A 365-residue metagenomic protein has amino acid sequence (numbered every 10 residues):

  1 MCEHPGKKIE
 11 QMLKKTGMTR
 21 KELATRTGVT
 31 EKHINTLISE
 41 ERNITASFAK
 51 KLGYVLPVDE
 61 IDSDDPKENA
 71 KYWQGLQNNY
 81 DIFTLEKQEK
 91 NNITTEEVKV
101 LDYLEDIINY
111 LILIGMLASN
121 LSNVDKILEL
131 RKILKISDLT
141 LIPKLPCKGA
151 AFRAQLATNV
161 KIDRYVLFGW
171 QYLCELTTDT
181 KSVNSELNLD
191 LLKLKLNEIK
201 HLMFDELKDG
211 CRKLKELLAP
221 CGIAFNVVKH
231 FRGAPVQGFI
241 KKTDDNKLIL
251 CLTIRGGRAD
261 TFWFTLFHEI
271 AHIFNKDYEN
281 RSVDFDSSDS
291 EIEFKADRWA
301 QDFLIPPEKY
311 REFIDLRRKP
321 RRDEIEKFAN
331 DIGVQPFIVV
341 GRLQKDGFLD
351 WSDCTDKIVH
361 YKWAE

Functional and structural regions predicted by a protein language model:
C2-E365: Active-site hotspot residues in diverse enzymes, especially metal/ion-binding acidic/histidine motifs
